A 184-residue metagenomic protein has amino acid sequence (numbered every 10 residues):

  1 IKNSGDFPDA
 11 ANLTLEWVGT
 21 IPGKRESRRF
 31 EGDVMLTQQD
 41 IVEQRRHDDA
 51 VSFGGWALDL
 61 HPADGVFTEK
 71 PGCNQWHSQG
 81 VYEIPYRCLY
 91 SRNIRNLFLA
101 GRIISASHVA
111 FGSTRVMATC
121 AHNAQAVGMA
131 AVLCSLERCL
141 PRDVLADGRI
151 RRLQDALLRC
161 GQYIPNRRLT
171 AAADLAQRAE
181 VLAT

Functional and structural regions predicted by a protein language model:
I1-R178: Flavin (FAD/FMN)-binding glycine-rich loop and adjacent Rossmann-like elements that form
